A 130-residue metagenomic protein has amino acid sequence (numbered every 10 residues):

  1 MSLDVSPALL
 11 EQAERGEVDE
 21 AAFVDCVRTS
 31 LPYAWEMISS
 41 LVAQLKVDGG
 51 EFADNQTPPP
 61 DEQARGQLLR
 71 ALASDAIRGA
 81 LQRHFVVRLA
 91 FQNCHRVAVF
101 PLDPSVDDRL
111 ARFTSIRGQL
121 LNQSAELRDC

Functional and structural regions predicted by a protein language model:
M1-C130: Fe(II)/2-oxoglutarate oxygenase catalytic core
